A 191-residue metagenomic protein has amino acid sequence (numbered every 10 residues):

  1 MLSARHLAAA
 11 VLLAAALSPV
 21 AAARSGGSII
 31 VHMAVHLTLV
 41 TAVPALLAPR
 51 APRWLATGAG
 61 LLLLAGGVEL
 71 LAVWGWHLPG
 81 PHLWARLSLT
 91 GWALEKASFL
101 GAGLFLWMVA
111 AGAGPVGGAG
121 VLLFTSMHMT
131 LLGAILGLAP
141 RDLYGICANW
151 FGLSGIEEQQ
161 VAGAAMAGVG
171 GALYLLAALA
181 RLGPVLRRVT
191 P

Functional and structural regions predicted by a protein language model:
M1-P191: Alpha-helical membrane segments of multi-pass proteins
